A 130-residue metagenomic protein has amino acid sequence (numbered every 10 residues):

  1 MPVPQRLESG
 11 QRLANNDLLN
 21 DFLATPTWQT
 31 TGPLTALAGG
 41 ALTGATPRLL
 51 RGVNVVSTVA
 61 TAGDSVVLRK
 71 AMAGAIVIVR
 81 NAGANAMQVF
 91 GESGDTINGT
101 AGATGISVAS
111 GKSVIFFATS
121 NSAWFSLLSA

Functional and structural regions predicted by a protein language model:
M1-N16, T104-I106: Parallel beta-helix/beta-solenoid repeats that form elongated, surface-exposed shafts/blades used for receptor binding
L13, D17-S93, T119-A130: Exposed extracellular interaction/assembly regions and N-terminal maturation sites
G52, G94, A109-S113: Tight coil/turn sites that cap or link beta-strands
T96-G105: Extracellular beta-sheet repeat scaffolds used for adhesion and glycan interaction
I106, S113, A130: Mixed-charge (Asp/Glu-Lys/Arg
S110-S122: Structured lumen-facing ectodomains of secretory-pathway proteins
